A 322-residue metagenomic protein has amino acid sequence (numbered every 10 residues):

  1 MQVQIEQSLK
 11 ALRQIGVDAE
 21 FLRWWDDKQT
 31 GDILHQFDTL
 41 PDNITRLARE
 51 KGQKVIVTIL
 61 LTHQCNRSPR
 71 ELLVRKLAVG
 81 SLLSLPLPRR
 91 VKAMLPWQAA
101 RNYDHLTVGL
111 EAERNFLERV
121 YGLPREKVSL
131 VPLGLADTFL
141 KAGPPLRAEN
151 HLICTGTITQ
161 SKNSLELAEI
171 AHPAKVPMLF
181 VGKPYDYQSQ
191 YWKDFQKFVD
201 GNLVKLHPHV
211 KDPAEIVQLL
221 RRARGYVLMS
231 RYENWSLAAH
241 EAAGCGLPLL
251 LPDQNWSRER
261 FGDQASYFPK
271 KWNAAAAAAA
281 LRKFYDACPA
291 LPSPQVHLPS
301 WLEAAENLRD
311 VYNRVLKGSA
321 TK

Functional and structural regions predicted by a protein language model:
S81-L106, N115: Membrane-proximal helix-turn-helix segments that form the acceptor-binding/catalytic region of lipid-linked
T107, P145-K162, A168-V181: Conserved donor-binding/catalytic core segment of Leloir-type glycosyltransferases
E118-R119, K127, P132-N150: Acidic anion/phosphate-binding donor-loop and adjacent secondary structure in glycosyltransferase catalytic cores
W192-A214: Nucleotide-activated donor-binding/catalytic signature segment of Leloir-type glycosyltransferases, i.e., the conserved
R231: Aromatic "clamp/platform" in nucleotide-sugar-dependent glycosyltransferases that forms part of the donor/acceptor
P248-L251: Short hydrophobic beta-strand element within catalytic cores of glycosyltransferases and related nucleotide-activated
R258-K283: Change "using UDP/GDP/dTDP sugars" to "using nucleotide sugars
W272, D286-A320: A charged, aromatic-enriched C-terminal amphipathic alpha-helix characteristic of glycosyltransferases across folds
